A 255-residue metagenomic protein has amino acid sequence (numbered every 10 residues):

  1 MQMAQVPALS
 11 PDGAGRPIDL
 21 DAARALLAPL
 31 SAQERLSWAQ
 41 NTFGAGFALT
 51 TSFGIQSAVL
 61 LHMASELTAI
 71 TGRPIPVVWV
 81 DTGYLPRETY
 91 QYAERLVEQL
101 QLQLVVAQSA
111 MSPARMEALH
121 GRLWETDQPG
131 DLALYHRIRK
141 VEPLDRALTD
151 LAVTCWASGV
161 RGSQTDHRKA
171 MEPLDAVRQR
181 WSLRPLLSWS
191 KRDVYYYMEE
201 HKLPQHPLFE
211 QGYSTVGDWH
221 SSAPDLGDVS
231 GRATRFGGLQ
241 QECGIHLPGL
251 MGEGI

Functional and structural regions predicted by a protein language model:
Q2-I255: Nucleotide-activated chemistry modules centered on ATP-dependent adenylation/adenylyltransferase
